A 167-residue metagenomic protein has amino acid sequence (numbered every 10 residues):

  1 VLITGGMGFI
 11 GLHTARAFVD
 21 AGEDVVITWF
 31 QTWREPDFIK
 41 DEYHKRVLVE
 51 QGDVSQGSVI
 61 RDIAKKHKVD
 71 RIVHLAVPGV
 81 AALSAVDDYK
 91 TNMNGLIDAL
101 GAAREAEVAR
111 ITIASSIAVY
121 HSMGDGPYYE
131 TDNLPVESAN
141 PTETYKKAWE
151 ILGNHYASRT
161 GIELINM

Functional and structural regions predicted by a protein language model:
V1-A21: N-terminal Rossmann NAD(P)H-binding glycine-rich loop of SDR-like oxidoreductase domains
T4, T28, I72-P78, I111-I117 (+1 more regions): SDR active-site strand-loop-helix element
E23-R34: Conserved glycine-rich Rossmann-like NAD(P)H-binding loop of the short-chain dehydrogenase/reductase
F38, A81-D88, S122-P127: Conserved catalytic-core motifs of eukaryotic protein kinase domains, centered on the activation segment
Q51-T91: NAD(P)H-binding glycine-rich loop region in Rossmannoid oxidoreductase-like domains and their noncatalytic homologs
H74, I97-N140: Conserved Rossmann-fold NAD(P)-dependent oxidoreductase catalytic core, especially the SDR/UDP-sugar
M93-A99, V108, Y145-G153: Conserved catalytic Lys-bearing alpha helix of Rossmann-like short-chain dehydrogenase/reductases
S138-I165: Active-site Tyr-X1-5-Lys
